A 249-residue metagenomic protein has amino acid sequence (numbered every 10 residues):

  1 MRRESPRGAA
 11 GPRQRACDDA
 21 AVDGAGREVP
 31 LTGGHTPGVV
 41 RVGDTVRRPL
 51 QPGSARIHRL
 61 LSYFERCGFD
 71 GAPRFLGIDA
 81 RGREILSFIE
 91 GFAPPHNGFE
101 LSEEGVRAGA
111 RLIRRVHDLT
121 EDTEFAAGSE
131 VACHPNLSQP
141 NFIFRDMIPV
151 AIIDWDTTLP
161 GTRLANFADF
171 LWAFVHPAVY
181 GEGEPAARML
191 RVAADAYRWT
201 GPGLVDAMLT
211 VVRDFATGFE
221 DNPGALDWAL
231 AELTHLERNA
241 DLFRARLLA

Functional and structural regions predicted by a protein language model:
M1-C17, H58, D156: Compositionally biased, low-complexity flexible segments
R3, P12, F215-A249: ATP/Mg2+ or Mg2+-diphosphate-binding catalytic cores that bind nucleotide phosphates or diphosphates via glycine-rich
G24-S62: ATP-binding glycine-rich loop module of kinase domains
P37-R41, D122-N166: Active-site acidic catalytic loop and adjacent metal/ATP-binding pocket of ATP-dependent phosphoryl transfer enzymes
L61-D70, L119: Structural motif at the C-terminus of the N-lobe alphaC helix and the adjacent alphaC-beta4 loop of the Hanks-type
R74-A110: Conserved structural core of kinase catalytic domains
H96-P135, P140, R145, L190 (+1 more regions): Conserved kinase catalytic-core helix
N166-R198, V212-E220: Active-site activation/catalytic loop segments of kinase-like enzymes and analogous catalytic loops in related
